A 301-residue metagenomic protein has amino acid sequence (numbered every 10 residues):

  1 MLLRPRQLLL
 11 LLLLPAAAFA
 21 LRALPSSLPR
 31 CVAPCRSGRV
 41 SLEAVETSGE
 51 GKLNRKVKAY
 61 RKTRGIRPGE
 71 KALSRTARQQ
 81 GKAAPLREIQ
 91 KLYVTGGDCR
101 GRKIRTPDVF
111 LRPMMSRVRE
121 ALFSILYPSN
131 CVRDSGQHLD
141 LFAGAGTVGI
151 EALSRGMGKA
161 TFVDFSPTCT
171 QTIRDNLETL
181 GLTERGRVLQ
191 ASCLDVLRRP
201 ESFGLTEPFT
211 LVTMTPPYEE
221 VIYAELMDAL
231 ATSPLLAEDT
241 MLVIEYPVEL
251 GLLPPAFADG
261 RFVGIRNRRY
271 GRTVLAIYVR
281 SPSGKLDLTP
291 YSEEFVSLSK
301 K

Functional and structural regions predicted by a protein language model:
M1-C31: N-terminal chloroplast transit peptides
R4, L24, P34-K301: Class I S-adenosyl-L-methionine-dependent methyltransferase catalytic core
